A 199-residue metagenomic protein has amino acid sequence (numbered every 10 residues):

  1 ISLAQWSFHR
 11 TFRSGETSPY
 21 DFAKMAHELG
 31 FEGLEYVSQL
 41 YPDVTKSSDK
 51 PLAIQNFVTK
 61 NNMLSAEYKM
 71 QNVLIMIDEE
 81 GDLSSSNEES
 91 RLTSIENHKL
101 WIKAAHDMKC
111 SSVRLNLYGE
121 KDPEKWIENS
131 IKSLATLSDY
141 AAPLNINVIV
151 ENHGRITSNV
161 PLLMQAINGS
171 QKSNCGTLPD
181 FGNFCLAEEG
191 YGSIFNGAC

Functional and structural regions predicted by a protein language model:
I1-M108, S112, K125, A142 (+3 more regions): N-terminal pre-domain/capping segments
Q5, S38, L117, V150-N152 (+1 more regions): Short glycine-centered, acidic/aromatic-flanked micro-motifs in structured strand/loop junctions that mark active-site
A23, G33-L34, K132-C199: Acidic/histidine-rich catalytic cores of soluble enzymes
P42-V44, E80-L83, E120-P123, G154-T157 (+1 more regions): Short, small-residue-enriched loops and turns at beta-alpha junctions that line or gate enzyme active sites
N87-E89, E120-K125, N147-N152: Surface-exposed cleft-lining segments at the edges of enzyme active sites
S112-V113, L186: Juxtamembrane/interface motifs at transmembrane-helix termini
E124-L134: Glycine/proline-rich, positively charged, aromatic-decorated active-site loop/lid region on the catalytic face
